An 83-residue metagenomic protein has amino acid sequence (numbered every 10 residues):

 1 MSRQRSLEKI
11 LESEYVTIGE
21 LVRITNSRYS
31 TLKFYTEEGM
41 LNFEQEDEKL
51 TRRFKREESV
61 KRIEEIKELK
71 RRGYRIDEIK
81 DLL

Functional and structural regions predicted by a protein language model:
M1-I24, E37, N42-E48, R53-L83: Arg/Lys-rich, alpha-helical DNA-contact motif
R28-T31: Short coil turns linking two alpha-helices in DNA-binding domains
